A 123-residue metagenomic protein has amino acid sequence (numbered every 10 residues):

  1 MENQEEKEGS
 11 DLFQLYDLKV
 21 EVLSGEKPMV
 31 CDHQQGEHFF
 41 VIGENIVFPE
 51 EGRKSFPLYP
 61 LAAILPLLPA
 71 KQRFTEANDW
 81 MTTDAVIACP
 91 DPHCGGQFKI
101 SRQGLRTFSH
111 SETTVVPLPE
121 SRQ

Functional and structural regions predicted by a protein language model:
M1-G9, P117-Q123: Amphipathic/hydrophobic helical signal segments and adjacent flexible N-terminal regions that mediate secretion
K7-V20: Short, basic/aromatic beta-hairpin or loop at an interaction surface
Q14, F74-R122: Short, compact, well-ordered microdomains
Y16-L18, E37, G96: Structural beta-strand/beta-sheet cores of well-ordered domains, especially the beta-sheet scaffolds that support
K19-V22, V41: Short amphipathic
L23-P28: Short alpha-helix capping/helix-loop boundary micro-motifs
E37-D79: Acidic, aromatic-enriched beta-alpha/helix-loop junctions
